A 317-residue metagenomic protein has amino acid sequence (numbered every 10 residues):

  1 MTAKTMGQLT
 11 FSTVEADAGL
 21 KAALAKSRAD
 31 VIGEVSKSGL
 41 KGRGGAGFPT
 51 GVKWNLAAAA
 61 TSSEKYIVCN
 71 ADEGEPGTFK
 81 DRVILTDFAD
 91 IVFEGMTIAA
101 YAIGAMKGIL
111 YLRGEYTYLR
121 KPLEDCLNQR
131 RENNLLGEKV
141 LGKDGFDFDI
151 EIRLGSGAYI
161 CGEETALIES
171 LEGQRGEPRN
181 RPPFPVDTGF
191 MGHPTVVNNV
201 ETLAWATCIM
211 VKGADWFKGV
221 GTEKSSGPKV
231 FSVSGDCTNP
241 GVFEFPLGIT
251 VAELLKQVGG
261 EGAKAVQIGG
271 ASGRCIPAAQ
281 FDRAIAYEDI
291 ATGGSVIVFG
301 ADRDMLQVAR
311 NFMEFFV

Functional and structural regions predicted by a protein language model:
M1-V35, N198-G213: Flexible inter-domain linker/hinge segments
F11-A16, C69-D81, P185-F190, S232-C237: Gly-rich Lys/Arg/Thr-decorated short loops/hinges at beta-loop-alpha junctions or inter-strand turns that position
D17-K37, S63-Y66, A71, K80-L85 (+6 more regions): Ferredoxin-type iron-sulfur electron-transfer modules in oxidoreductases and energy-metabolism complexes
V35-L56, G157-E169, G173-R175: Conserved phosphate/anionic-ligand binding catalytic regions in large, soluble enzymes, centered on
K53, G108, G259-A271: Short loop-to-beta-strand transition segments
F88-A102: Histidine-anchored nucleotide/phosphate-binding helix
G95-A99, L247-E261: Short amphipathic, charge-patterned alpha-helical segments
R120-L247, V258-G260: Hydrophobic alpha-helical positions that pack around
